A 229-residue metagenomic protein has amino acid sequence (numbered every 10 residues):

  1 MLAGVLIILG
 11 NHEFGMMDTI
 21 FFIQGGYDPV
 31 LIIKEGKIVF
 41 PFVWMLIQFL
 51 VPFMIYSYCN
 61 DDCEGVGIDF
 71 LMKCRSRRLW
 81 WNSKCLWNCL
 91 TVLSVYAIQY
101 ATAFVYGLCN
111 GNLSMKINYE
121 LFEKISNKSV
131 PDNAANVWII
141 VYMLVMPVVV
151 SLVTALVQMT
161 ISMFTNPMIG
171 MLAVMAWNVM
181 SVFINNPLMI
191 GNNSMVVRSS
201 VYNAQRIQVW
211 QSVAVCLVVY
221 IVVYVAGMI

Functional and structural regions predicted by a protein language model:
L2, N166-V182: Central hydrophobic cores of alpha-helical transmembrane segments in multi-pass integral membrane proteins
G4-L50, I55-Y58, N82-M163, P167 (+1 more regions): Secretory targeting signals
I55-K73, R77: Transmembrane helix boundary and interhelical loop/hinge segments in multi-pass membrane proteins
E64, L79, N192-R198: Glycine-rich, often proline-containing surface loops adjacent to acidic residues and nearby aromatics that form
W87-N88, M175-M180, I221: Residue-level recognition of pore/gate-forming positions within transmembrane alpha-helices of multi-pass
G111-F122, A176-N193: Juxtamembrane non-transmembrane "cap" segments at the membrane-aqueous interface of multi-pass membrane proteins
V218-I229: Junction motif at the cytosolic side of a transmembrane helix
